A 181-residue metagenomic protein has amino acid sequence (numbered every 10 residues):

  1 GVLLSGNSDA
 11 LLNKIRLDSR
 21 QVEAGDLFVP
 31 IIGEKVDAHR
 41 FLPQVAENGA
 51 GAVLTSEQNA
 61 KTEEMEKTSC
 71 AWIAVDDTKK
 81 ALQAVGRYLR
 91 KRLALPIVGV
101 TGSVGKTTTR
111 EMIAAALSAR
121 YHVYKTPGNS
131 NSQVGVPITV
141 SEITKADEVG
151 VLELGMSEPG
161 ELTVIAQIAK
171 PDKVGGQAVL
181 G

Functional and structural regions predicted by a protein language model:
G1-A84: N-terminal leader/targeting and accessory segments in enzymes
K80-G181: Phosphate-binding loop of NTP-binding sites
